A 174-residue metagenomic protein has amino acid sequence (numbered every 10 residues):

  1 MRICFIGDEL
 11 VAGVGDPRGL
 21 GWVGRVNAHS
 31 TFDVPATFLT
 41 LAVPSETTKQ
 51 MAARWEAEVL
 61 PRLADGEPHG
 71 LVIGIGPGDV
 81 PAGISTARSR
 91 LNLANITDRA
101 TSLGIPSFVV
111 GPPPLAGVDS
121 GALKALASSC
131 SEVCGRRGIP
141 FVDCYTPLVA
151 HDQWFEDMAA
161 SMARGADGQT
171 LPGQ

Functional and structural regions predicted by a protein language model:
M1-P44, Q50, E56-E67, F155: Serine-esterase "nucleophile elbow" of acetyl-processing enzymes
R2, H69-V72, P106: Structural motif
L10, L41-E46, V72-P81, D98 (+2 more regions): Cell-envelope and extracellular/periplasmic
W22, V26, R54, V59 (+2 more regions): A general structural detector for well-ordered alpha-helical segments in enzyme core domains, enriched
V34, L103-G104, R137: Helix C-cap/helix->beta junction micro-motif
S45-T47, P77-A87, P114-V118: Surface-exposed cleft-lining segments at the edges of enzyme active sites
G74-G78, I96-S128: Active-site segments of SGNH/GDSL-like serine hydrolases that catalyze O-acetyl group transfer/hydrolysis on lipids
P114-Q174: Catalytic His-Asp segment of secreted/periplasmic serine-dependent ester chemistry enzymes
